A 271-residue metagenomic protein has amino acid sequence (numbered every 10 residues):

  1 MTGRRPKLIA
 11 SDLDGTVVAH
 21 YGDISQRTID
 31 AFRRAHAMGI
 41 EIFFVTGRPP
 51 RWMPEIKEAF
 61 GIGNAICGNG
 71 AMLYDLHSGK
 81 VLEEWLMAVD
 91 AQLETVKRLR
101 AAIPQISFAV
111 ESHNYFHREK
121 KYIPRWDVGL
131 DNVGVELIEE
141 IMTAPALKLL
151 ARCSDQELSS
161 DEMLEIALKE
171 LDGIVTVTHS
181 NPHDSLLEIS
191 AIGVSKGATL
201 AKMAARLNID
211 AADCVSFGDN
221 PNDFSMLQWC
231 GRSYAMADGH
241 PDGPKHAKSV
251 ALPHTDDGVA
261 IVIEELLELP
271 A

Functional and structural regions predicted by a protein language model:
G3-L8, I24-S25, E188-A271: Mg2+-dependent phosphoryl-transfer enzymes with acidic/Ser/Thr/Gly-rich catalytic loops
D12: Active-site residues of response regulator receiver
Y21-R125: Active-site phosphate-binding/coordination module
A35, T46, N69, L149 (+3 more regions): Residue-level signal for inorganic ion chemistry
G39-F43, I62-G63, L147-K148, A212-D213 (+1 more regions): Short active-site oxyanion
F60-G61, N69, H77, L171-G173 (+2 more regions): Short, structured coil segments at secondary-structure junctions
Q105-F217, P221-W229: Conserved acidic, metal-coordinating active-site core of Asp-based, Mg2+-dependent phosphoryl-transfer enzymes
